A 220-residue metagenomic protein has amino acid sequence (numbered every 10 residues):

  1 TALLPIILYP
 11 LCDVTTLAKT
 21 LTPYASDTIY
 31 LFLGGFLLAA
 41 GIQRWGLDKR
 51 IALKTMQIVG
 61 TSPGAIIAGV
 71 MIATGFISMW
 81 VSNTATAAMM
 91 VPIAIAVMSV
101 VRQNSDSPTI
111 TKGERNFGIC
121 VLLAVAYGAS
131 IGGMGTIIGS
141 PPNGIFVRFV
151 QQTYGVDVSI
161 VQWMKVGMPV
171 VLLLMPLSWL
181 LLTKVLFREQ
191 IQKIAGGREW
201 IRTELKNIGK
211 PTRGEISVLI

Functional and structural regions predicted by a protein language model:
T1-L31, Q152-G155, Q162-I220: Hydrophobic transmembrane alpha-helices of multi-pass small-molecule transporters
A2-I6, T84-S99, L122-L123, G135-Q152 (+1 more regions): Re-entrant/interfacial helical elements at transmembrane boundaries that shape and gate the permeation pathway
A2-P5, L11-K112: Membrane-embedded alpha-helical segments and adjacent helix-loop junctions characteristic of multi-pass solute
P5-Y9, L53-Q57, T61, P142-Q152 (+1 more regions): Long, highly hydrophobic alpha-helical transmembrane signal-anchor segments
M56-T61, T111-E114, W200-K210: Membrane-interface segments at loop-to-transmembrane junctions
G64-F76, Q103-G132, V158-V166: Alpha-helical transmembrane segments of multi-pass membrane proteins
V81, A124-I137, M175-P176: Hydrophobic alpha-helical membrane-insertion segments
